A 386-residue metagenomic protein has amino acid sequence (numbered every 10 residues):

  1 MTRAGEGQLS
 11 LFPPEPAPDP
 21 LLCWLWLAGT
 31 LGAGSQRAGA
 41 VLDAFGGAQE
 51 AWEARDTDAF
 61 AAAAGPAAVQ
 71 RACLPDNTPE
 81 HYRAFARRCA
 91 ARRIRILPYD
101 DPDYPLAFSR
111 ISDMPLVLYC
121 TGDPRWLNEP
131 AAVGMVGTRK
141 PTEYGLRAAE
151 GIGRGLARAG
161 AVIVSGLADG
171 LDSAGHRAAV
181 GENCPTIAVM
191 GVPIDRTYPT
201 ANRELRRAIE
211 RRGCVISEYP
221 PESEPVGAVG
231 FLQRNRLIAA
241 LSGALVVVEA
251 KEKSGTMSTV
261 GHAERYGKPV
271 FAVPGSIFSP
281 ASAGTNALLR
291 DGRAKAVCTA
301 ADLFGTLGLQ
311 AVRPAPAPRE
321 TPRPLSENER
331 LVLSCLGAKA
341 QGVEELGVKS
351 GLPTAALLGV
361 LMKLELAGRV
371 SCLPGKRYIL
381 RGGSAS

Functional and structural regions predicted by a protein language model:
M1-D103, L288, V343, A367-S386: Short, small/acidic-rich helices and loops at N termini and domain boundaries of DNA replication/processing enzymes
T2-P20, P98-S386: Glycine-biased, small-residue-rich flexible motifs in mid-sequence functional cores and linkers
